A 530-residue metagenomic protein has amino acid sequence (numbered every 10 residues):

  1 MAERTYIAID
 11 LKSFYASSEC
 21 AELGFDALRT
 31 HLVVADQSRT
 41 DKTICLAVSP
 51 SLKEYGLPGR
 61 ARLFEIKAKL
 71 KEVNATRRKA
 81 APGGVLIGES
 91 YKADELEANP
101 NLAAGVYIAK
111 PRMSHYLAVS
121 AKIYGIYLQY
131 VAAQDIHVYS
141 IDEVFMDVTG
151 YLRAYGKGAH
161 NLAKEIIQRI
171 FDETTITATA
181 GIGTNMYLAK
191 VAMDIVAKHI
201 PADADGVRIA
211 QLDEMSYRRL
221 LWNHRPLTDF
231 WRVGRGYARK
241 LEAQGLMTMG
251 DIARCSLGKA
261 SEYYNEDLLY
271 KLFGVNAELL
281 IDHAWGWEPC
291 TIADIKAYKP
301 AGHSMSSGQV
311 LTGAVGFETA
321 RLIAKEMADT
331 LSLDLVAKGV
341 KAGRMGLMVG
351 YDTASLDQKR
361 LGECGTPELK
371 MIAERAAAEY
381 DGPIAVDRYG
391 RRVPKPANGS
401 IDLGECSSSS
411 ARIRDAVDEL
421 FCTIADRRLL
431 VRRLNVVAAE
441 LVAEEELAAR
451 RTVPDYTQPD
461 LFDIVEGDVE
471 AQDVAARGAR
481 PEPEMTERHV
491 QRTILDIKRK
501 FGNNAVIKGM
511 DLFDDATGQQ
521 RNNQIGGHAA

Functional and structural regions predicted by a protein language model:
M1-I292, L461, E466-A530: Gly/Gly-Pro- and Ser/Thr-rich, intrinsically disordered tail segments characteristic of DNA damage-repair and tolerance
A8, D229, Y237-V431, R451 (+1 more regions): DNA-contacting surface of Y-family translesion DNA polymerases
S18, A378-E379, I384-A530: Acidic, metal-coordinating catalytic segment for phosphate/diphosphate chemistry, firing primarily on the Nudix
R39, R153, Y187, V310 (+4 more regions): Generic "edge-of-domain/loop-turn" microfeature
R78, R153, V196-A197, S306 (+3 more regions): Alpha-helix boundary/capping detector
I182-Y187, D282-W285, K341-T353, L430-A443 (+1 more regions): A glycine-rich phosphate-binding loop feature that marks nucleotide/adenosyl-phosphate handling sites
